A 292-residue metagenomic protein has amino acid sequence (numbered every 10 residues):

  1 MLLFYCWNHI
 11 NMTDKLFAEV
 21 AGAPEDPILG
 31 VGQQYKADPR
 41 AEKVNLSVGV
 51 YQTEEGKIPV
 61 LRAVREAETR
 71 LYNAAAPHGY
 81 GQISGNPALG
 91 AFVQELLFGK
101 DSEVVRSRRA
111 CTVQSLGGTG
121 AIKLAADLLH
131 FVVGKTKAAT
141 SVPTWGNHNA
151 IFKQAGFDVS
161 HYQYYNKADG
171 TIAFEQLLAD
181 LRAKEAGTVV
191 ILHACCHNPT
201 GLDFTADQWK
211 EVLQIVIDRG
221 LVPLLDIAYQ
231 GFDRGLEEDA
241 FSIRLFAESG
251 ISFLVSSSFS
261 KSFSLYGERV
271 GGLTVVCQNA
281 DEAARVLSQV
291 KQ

Functional and structural regions predicted by a protein language model:
M1-N11: Short, Lys/Arg-enriched N-terminal segments with co-localized hydrophobic residues within the first ~10-30 amino acids
T13-G85, F92-E95, G99: N-terminal "arm"/small-domain region of PLP-dependent enzymes with the aminotransferase-like
V44-L46, A139, S160, L224 (+2 more regions): Hydrophobic/aromatic beta-strand patches that form the interior of the parallel beta-sheet core in alpha/beta enzyme
Q52-G56, P199-T200, S264-L265: Short catalytic/ligand-binding loop motif for oxyanion handling, primarily in non-cytosolic enzymes, centered on
R70, A75-G220, L224, Q230-F232 (+1 more regions): Conserved core of the PLP fold type I
G235-E237, E268-R269: Histidine/acidic-residue-rich catalytic or RNA/ligand-binding cores of hydrolases and nuclease-related proteins
E248-Q292: Conserved core segment of the aminotransferase class I/II
